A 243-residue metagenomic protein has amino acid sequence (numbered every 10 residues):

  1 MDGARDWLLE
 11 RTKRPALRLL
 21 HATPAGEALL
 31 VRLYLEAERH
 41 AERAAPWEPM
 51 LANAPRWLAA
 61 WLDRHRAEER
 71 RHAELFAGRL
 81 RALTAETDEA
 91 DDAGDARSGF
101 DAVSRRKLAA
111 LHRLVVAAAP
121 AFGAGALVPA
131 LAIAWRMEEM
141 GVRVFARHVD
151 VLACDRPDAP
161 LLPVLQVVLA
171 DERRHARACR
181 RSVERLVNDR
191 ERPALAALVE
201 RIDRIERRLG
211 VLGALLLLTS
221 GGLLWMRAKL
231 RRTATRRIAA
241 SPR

Functional and structural regions predicted by a protein language model:
M1-R243: Non-heme di-metal
